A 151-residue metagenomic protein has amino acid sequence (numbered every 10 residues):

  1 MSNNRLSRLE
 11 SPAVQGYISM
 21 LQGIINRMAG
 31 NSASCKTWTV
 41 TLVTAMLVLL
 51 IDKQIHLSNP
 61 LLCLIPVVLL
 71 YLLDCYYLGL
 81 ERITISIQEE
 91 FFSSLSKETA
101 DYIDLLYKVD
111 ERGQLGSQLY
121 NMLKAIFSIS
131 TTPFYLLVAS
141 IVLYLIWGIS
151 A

Functional and structural regions predicted by a protein language model:
M1-N3, S150-A151: Short hydrophobic membrane-inserting helices
S2-L49: Cytosolic-side membrane-entry/anchor segment at the start of a transmembrane helix
W38-T41, A45, L64, V68 (+1 more regions): Hydrophobic alpha-helical transmembrane segments of multipass integral membrane proteins
L47-Q54, L70, I141-I149: Hydrophobic alpha-helical transmembrane segments
L50-K53, L80-S86, A151: Juxtamembrane transmembrane-helix termini
Q54-I65, I149-A151: Hydrophobic alpha-helical transmembrane segments
N59-Q114: Inner-leaflet juxtamembrane helices
I103-A151: A hydrophobic membrane-anchoring alpha-helix module
